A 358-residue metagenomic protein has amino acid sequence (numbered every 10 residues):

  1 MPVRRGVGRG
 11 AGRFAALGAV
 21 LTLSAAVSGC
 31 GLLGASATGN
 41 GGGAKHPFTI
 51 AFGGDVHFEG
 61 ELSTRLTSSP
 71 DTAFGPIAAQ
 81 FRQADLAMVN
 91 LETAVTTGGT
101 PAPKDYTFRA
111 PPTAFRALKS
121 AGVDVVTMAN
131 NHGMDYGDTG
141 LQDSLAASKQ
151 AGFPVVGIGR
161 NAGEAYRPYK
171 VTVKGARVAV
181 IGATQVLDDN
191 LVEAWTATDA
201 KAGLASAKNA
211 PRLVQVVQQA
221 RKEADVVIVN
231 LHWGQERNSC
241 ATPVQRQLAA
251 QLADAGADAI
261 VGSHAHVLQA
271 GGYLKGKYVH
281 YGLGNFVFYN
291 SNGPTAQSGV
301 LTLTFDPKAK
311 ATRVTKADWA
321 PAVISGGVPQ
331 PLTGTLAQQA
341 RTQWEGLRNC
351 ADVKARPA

Functional and structural regions predicted by a protein language model:
M1-L21: N-terminal export and membrane-targeting signals
P2, G31-A358: Acidic, metal/ion-coordinating pockets
A26-G29: C-terminal motif of bacterial Sec signal peptides marking the signal peptidase cleavage site
